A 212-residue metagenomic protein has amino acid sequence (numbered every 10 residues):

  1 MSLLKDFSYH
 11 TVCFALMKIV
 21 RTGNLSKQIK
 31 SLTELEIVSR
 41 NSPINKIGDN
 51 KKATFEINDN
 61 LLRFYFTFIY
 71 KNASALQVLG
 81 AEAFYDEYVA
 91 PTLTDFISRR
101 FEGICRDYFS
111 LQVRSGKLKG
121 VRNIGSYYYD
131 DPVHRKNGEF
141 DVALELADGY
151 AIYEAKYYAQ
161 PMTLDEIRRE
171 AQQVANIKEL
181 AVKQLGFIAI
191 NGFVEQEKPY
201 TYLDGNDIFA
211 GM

Functional and structural regions predicted by a protein language model:
M1-N137: Accessory nucleic acid-recognition modules appended to NTPase machines
N45, Y158-A159, G192-V194: Conserved nucleotide-binding/hydrolysis micro-motifs of P-loop NTPases
T67-I69, E154, E197-K198: Short conserved micro-motifs at the rims of enzyme active sites and ligand-binding pockets
S74-L76, K117-G120, V133-K136, F140 (+3 more regions): Extended hydrophobic-aromatic, low-complexity segments
F109, F140-P161, E170, L185: Conserved catalytic cores of phosphodiester-cleaving nucleases, focusing on short active-site segments
G149, A155-K156, Q173-I177, I190-G192: Long, low-complexity, charge-rich intrinsically disordered regions
T163-L185: Short, charged, amphipathic alpha-helix that recurs within catalytic cores of restriction-modification and other
G186-M212: Domain-level recognition of nuclease-like catalytic cores that cleave nucleotide substrates
